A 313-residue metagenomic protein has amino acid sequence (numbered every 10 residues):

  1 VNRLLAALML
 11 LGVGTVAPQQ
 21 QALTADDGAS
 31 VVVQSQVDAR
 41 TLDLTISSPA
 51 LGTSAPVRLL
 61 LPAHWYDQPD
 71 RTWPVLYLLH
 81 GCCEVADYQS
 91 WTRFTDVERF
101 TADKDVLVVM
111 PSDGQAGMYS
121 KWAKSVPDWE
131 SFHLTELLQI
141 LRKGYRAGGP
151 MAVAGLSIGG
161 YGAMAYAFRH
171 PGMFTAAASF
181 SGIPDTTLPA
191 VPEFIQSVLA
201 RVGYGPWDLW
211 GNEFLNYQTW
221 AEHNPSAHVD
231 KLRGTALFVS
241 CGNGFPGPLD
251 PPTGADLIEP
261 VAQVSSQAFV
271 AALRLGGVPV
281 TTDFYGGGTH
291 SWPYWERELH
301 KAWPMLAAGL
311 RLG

Functional and structural regions predicted by a protein language model:
V1-Q20: Secretory targeting and sorting signals
P18-G313: Non-catalytic cap/lid and distal C-terminal segments of serine-dependent acyl enzymes
